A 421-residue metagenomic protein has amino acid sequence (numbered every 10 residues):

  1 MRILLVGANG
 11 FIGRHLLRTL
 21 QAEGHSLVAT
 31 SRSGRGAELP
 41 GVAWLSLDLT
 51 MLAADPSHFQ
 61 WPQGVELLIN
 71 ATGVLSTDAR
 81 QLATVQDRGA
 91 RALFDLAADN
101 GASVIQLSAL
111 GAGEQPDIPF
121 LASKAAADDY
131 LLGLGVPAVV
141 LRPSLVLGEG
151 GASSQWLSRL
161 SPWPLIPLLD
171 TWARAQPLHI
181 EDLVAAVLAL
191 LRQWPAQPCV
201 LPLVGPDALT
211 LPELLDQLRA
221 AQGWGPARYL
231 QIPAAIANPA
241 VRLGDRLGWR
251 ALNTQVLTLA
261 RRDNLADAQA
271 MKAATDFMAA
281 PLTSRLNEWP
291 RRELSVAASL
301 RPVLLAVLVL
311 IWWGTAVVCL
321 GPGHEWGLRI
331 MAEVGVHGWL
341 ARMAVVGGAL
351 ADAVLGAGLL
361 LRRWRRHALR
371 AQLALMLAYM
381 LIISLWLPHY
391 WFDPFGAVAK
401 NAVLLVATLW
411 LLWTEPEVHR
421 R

Functional and structural regions predicted by a protein language model:
I3-E23: N-terminal Rossmann NAD(P)H-binding glycine-rich loop of SDR-like oxidoreductase domains
H25-R32: Conserved glycine-rich Rossmann-like NAD(P)H-binding loop of the short-chain dehydrogenase/reductase
G36, V42-A92, L96-A98, L110-E114: NAD(P)H-binding glycine-rich loop region in Rossmannoid oxidoreductase-like domains and their noncatalytic homologs
T72-V74, T84-D128, L132-L134, A138-S144: Conserved Rossmann-fold NAD(P)-dependent oxidoreductase catalytic core, especially the SDR/UDP-sugar
I118, V139-W156, L209: Flexible, glycine-rich beta-alpha linker
R159-L178, D182, A186-L190, W194-Q197 (+1 more regions): A conserved pocket-lining segment of Rossmann-fold NAD(P)-dependent short-chain dehydrogenase/reductase
L190-L252, A266-R301: Mid/C-terminal beta-alpha module of Rossmann-like enzyme folds, strongest in SDR-family dehydrogenases/epimerases
N253-H324, W339-V354, L360-R421: Extended, low-polarity transmembrane helix blocks
